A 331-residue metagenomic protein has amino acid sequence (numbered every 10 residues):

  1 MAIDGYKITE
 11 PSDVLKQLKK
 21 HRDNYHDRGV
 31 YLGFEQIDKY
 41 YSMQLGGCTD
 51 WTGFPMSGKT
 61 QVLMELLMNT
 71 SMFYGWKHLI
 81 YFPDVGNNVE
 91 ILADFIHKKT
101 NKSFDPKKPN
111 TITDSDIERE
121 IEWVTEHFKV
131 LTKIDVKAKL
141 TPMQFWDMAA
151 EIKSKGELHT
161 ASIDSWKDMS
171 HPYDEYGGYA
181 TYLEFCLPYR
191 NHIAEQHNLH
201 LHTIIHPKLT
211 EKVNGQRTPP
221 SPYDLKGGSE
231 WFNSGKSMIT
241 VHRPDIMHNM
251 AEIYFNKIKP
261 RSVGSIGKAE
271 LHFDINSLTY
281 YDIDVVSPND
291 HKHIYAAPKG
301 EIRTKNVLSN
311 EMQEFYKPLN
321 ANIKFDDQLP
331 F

Functional and structural regions predicted by a protein language model:
M1-K16, P106-P109, P142-A161, H192-H197 (+1 more regions): C-terminal regions of RecA-like/P-loop NTPase motor modules
A2-K102, L329-F331: The Walker A/P-loop phosphate-binding site
Y31-F34, D114-I121, K139-W146, A180-P188 (+1 more regions): Amphipathic alpha-helical transducer elements in NTP-driven molecular machines
F34, D38, Y74-E157, K268-A269: Cytosolic-facing regulatory segments adjacent to core modules
S57-K59, G86-I91, D168-P172, L209-V213 (+2 more regions): Flexible loop/turn segments at secondary-structure boundaries
P83, H206, R243: Cofactor-binding loop segments of dinucleotide-utilizing enzymes, especially the Rossmann-like FAD- and NAD(P)+-binding
T132-I193: Phosphate-binding/switch loop-helix module in NTP-utilizing enzymes
S162-I163, L199-H206: Structural recognition of the conserved hydrophobic beta-strand(s) that form the central parallel beta-sheet of P-loop
